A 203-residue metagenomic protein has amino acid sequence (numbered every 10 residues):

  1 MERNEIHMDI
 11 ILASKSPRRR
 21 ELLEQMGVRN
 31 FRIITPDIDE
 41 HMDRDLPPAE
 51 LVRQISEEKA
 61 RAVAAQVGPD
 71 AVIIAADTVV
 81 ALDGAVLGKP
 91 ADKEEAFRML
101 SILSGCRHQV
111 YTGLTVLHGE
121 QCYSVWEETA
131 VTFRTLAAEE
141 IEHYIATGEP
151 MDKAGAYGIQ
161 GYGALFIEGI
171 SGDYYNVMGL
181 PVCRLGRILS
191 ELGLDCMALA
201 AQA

Functional and structural regions predicted by a protein language model:
R3-I11, P47-A203: Anionic-ligand binding patches
I6-V28: N-terminal beta1-alpha1 ligand-phosphate binding loop
K15, P36, G119: Cofactor-binding loop segments of dinucleotide-utilizing enzymes, especially the Rossmann-like FAD- and NAD(P)+-binding
L22-Q25, D43, Q66: Short loop/helix-cap segments at secondary-structure boundaries that form the rim of catalytic
V28-R29, D39, C106, T147: A short linear boundary/processing microfeature
N30-D45, C122-E127: Short glycine-rich, Thr/Ser-proximal phosphate-binding strand/loop in the N-terminal lobe of ATP-dependent enzymes
